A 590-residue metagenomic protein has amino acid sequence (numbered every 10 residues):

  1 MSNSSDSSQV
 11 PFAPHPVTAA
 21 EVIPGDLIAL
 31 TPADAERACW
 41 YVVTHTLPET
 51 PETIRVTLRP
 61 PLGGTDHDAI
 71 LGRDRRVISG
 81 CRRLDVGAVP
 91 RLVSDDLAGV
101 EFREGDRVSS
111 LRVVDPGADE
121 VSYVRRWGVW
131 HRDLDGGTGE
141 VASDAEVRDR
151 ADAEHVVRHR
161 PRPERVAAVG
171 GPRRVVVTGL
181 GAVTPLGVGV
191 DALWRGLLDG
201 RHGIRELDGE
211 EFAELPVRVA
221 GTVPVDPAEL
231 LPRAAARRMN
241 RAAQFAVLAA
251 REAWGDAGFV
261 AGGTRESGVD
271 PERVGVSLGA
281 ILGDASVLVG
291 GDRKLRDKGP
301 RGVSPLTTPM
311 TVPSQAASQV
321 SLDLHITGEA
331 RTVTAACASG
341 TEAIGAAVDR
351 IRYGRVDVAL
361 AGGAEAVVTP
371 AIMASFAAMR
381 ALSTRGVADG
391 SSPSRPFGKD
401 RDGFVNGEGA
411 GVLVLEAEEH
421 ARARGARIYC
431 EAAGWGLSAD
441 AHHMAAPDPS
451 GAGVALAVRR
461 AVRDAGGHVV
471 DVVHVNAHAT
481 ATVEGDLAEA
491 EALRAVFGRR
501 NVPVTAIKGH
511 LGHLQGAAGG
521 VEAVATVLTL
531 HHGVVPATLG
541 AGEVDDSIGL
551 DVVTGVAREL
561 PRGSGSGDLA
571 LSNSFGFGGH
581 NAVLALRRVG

Functional and structural regions predicted by a protein language model:
S2-I23, L84-A98: Mixed-charge, Lys/Arg-rich low-complexity intrinsically disordered regions
D34-I70, S109-A145: Basic/aromatic-rich interaction segments and small domains that mediate binding to polyanionic partners
P60-L92, W130-P161: Intrinsically disordered, low-complexity, charged/polar segments
R160-A235, A257, E419-E431, V524-T538 (+1 more regions): ACP-dependent fatty acid/polyketide chain-elongation machinery
R174-T178, R205, D389-A465, V473-H474: Condensing-enzyme catalytic core mediating Claisen C-C bond formation in acyl metabolism
V177, L198-A335, A364-M373, V469-G485: Conserved beta-ketoacyl condensing-enzyme motif
A246-G258, P313-A316, S321-L324, A330-E365 (+3 more regions): Active-site-proximal alpha-helical scaffold in enzymes
R296-S304, G345, D349, Y353 (+5 more regions): Glycine-/small-residue-rich "gating" segment that lines the acyl/pantetheine channel and substrate pocket
